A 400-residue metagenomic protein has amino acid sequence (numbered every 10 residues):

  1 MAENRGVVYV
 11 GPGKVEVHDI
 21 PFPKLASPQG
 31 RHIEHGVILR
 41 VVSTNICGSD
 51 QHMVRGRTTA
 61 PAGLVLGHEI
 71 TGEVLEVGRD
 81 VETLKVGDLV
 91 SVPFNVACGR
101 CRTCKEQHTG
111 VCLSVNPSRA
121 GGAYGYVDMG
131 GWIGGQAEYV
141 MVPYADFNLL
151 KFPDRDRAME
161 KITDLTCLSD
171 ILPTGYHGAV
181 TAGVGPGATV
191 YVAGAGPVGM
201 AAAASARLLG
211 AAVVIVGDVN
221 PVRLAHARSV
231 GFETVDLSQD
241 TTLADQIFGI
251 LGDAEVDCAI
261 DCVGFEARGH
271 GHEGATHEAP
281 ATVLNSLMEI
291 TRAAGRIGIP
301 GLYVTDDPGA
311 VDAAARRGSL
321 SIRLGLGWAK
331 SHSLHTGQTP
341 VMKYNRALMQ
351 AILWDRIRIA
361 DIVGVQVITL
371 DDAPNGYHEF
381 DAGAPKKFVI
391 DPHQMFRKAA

Functional and structural regions predicted by a protein language model:
M1-A2, G30, E34-H35, D240 (+2 more regions): C-terminal hydrophobic helical "lid"/dimerization subdomain of Rossmann-like NAD(P)H-dependent oxidoreductases
F22, C98-A193: NAD(P)H dinucleotide-binding glycine-rich loop of Rossmann-like/cofactor-binding domains, especially the beta1-alpha1
P23-N45, V54-K105, G110, W132-I133 (+1 more regions): Glycine-rich beta-strand-centered segment in the early N-terminal region that forms part of a ligand/cofactor-binding
T83-V86, P186, A293: Short, flexible surface segments
L89, T189, R296, S333: Short glycine-centered segments of the SAM/dcSAM-binding site in methyltransferase folds
V90, E138, K151, D156-D240 (+2 more regions): Mid-domain Rossmann-like dinucleotide-binding core that forms the NAD(H)/NADP(H) cofactor-binding site
A182-G183, A225-S331, P374, R397-A400: Glycine-rich cofactor phosphate-binding loops and adjacent beta1-alpha1 units of small-molecule cofactor enzyme domains
V219-N220, Y303, P340: Residues in the short beta-alpha loop(s) of Rossmann-like NAD(P)-binding domains
